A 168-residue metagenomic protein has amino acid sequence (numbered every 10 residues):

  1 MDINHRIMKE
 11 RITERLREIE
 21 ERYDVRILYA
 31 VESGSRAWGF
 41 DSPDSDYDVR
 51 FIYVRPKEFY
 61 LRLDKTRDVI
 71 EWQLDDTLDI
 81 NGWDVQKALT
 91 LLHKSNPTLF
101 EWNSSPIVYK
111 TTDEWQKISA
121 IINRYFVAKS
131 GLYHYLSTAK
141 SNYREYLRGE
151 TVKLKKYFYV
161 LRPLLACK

Functional and structural regions predicted by a protein language model:
M1-V31: Helical scaffold of the NTase/Pol beta-like nucleotidyltransferase catalytic core
H5-K9, S45, L78: Flexible, glycine- and charge-enriched loops at secondary-structure boundaries
I19-Y23, G39-S42, E150: A general structural signal for short secondary-structure junctions and capping/turn motifs
V25-R26, S45, L154: Short, well-ordered loop/turn elements at secondary-structure boundaries
R26-Y29, D48, K168: Beta-sheet entry/capping signal
S33-G34, N81: Short His-Asn-centered micro-motif
G34-Q73: Catalytic metal-binding acidic patch
V69-K168: Conserved NTP/Mg2+-binding pocket subregion across the NTase superfamily
